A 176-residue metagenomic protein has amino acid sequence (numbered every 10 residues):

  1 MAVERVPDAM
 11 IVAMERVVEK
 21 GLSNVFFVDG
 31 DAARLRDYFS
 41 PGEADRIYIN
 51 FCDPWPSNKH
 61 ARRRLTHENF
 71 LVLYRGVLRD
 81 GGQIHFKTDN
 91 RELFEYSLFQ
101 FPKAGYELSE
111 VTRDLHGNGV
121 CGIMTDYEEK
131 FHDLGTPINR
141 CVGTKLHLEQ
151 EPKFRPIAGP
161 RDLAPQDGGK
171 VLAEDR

Functional and structural regions predicted by a protein language model:
M1-E4: Conserved SAM-binding motif I beta-strand of class I
D8-V12, F94: Short alpha-helix immediately C-terminal to the canonical SAM-binding loop
M14-R46: S-adenosyl-L-methionine
Y38, A44-L65: A short SAM/SAH-binding and catalytic strip from SAM-dependent methyltransferases
P56-A61, H85-A104: Conserved class I S-adenosyl-L-methionine
R64-Q83: A short glycine-rich, Lys/Arg-flanked "PGG" loop and its adjoining helix->strand segment in the class I
N69-R75, E95-H116: Conserved Class I S-adenosyl-L-methionine
L108-R176: SAM/dcSAM-binding transferase cores
